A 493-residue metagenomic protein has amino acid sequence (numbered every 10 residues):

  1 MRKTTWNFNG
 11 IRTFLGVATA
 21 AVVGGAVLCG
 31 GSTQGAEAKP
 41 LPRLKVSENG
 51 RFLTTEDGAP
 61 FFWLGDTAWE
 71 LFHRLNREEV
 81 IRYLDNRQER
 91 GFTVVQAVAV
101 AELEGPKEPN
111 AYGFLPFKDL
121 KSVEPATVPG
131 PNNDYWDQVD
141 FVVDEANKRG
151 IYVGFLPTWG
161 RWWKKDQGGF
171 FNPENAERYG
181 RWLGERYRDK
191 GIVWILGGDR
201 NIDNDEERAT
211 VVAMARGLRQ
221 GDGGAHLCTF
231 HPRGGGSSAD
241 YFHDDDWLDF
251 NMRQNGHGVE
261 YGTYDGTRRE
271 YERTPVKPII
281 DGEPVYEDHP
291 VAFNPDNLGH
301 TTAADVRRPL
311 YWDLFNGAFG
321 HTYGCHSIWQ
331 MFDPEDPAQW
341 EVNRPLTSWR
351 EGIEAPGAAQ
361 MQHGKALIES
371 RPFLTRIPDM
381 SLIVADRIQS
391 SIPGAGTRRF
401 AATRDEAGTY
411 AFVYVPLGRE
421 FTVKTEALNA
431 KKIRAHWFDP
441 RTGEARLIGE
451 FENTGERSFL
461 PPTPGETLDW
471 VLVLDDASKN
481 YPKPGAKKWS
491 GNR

Functional and structural regions predicted by a protein language model:
R2-A20: Bacterial N-terminal signal peptides that target proteins for export
A20-G30: Hydrophobic h-region of N-terminal signal peptides that target proteins for export in Gram-negative bacteria
G30-A38: Boundary at the C-terminal end of the N-terminal hydrophobic targeting segment
L41, V46-G262: Active-site mouth of glycoside hydrolases
A59, E287-H289, T302-G449, L460-R493: Aromatic- and carboxylate-lined catalytic core of secreted/periplasmic carbohydrate-active enzymes
D245-D336: Catalytic-core region of carbohydrate-active enzymes that cleave or remodel glycosidic bonds
